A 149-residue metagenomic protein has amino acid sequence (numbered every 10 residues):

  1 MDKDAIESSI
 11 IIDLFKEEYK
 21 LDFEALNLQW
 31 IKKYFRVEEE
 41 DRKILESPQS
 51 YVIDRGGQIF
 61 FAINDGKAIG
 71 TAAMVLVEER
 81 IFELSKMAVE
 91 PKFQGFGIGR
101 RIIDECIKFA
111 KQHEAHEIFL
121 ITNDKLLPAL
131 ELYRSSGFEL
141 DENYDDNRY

Functional and structural regions predicted by a protein language model:
M1-S8: Basic/polar N-terminal segments that are highly enriched at the extreme N-terminus, encompassing both cleavable
I10, L14-S85, E90-K92, I103-E105 (+2 more regions): Acetyl-CoA-dependent GNAT
E90-K92, F96, D124-K125: Active-site acidic-Proline motif in GNAT/NAT acetyltransferases
A110-T122: Conserved GNAT acetyl-CoA-binding A-motif
F119-D124, L130, R134-Y149: Conserved catalytic-core motifs of GNAT/GCN5-like acyltransferases
